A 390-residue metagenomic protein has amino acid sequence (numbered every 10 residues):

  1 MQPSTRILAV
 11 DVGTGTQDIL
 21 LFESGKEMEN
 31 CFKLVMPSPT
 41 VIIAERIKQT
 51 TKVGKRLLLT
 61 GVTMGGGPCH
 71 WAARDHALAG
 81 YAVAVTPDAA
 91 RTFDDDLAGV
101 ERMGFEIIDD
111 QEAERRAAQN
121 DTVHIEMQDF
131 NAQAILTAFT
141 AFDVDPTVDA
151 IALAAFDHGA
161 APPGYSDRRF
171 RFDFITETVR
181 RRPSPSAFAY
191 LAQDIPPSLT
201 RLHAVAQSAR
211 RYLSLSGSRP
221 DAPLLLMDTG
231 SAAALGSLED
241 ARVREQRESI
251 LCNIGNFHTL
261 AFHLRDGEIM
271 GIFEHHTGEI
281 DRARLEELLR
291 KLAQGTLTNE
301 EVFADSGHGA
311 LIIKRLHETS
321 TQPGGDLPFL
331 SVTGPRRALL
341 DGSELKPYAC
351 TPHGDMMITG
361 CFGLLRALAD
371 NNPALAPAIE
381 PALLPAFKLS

Functional and structural regions predicted by a protein language model:
M1-L8, T14, F22-S249, H275-R282 (+4 more regions): Nucleotide/phosphate-binding catalytic cleft detector across ATP-hydrolyzing and phosphate-transferring enzymes
D11, G255: Conserved catalytic-loop position in the HRD/HxD motif
Q17-L21, T259-H263: Short beta-strand scaffold segments in enzyme catalytic cores
E23-G25, H263-E268: Short acidic-glycine loop/turn motifs at beta-strand connectors
F257-H258, G278, R282-E286: Redox- and metal-dependent alpha/beta enzyme cores, enriched for Fe-S-associated oxidoreductases and cofactor-handling
H258, R265-H276: Active-site loop ensemble at the mouth of alpha/beta enzyme cores that anchors a bound cofactor
E287-L297: A charged amphipathic helix-loop-strand protein-protein interaction module that recurs in cytosolic assemblies
